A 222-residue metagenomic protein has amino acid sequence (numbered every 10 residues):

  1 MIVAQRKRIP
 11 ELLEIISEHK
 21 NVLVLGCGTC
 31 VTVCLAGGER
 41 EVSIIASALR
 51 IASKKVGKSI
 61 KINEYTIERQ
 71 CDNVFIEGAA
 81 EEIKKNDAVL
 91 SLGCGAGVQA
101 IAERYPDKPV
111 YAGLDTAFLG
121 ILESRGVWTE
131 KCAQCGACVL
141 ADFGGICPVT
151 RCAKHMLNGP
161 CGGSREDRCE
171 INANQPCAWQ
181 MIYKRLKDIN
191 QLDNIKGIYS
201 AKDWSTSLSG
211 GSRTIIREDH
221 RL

Functional and structural regions predicted by a protein language model:
M1-Y65, E77-V89, E103-D142, I146-L222: Iron-sulfur (Fe-S) cluster-binding modules
R69-D72: Membrane-embedded and interfacial regions of multi-pass energy-transducing membrane proteins
S91-G95: N-terminal glycine-rich "phosphate-gripper" loop used for MgATP/nucleotide binding and carboxylate activation
G97-A100: Short, well-ordered alpha-helical microsegments
